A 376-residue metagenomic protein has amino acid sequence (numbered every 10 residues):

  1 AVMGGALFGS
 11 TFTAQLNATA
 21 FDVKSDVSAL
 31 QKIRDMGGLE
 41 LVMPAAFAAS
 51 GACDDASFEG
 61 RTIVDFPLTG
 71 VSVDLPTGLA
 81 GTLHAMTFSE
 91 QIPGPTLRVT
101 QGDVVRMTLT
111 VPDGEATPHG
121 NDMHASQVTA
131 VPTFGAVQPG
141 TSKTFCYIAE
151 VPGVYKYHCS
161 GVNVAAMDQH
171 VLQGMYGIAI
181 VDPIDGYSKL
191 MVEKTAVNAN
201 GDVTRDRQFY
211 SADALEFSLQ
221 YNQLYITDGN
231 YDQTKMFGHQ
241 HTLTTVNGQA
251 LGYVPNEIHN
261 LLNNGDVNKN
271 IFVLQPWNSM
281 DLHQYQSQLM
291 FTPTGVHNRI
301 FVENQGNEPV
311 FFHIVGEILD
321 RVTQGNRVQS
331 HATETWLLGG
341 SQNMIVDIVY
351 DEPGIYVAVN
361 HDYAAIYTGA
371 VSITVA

Functional and structural regions predicted by a protein language model:
A1-G5: N-terminal export leaders
G9, Q15-T129, S142, G229 (+3 more regions): N-terminal, post-signal-peptide metal-ligating segments of extracellular/periplasmic oxidoreductases, dominated by
S50-F58, H170-A214, W336-Q342, I366-A376: Extracytoplasmic/periplasmic copper-protein system
V64-P183, F301-V302, N307-G340, Y356-V375: Histidine- and aromatic-enriched segments that form or immediately flank copper-ligand environments
Y147, D347-Y350: Extracellular/luminal low-complexity segments enriched in Ser/Thr/Pro
L190-L262: Glycine-rich (often Gly-Gly/Gly-Pro-rich) flexible segments and glycine-rich loop motifs, frequently accented by
A212-L215, Y285, P293-H297, Q305-N307: Short gly/pro-enriched beta-turn/loop segments at secondary-structure junctions
G229-M236, F312-H313, Q324, I348: Short conserved micro-motifs at the rims of enzyme active sites and ligand-binding pockets
